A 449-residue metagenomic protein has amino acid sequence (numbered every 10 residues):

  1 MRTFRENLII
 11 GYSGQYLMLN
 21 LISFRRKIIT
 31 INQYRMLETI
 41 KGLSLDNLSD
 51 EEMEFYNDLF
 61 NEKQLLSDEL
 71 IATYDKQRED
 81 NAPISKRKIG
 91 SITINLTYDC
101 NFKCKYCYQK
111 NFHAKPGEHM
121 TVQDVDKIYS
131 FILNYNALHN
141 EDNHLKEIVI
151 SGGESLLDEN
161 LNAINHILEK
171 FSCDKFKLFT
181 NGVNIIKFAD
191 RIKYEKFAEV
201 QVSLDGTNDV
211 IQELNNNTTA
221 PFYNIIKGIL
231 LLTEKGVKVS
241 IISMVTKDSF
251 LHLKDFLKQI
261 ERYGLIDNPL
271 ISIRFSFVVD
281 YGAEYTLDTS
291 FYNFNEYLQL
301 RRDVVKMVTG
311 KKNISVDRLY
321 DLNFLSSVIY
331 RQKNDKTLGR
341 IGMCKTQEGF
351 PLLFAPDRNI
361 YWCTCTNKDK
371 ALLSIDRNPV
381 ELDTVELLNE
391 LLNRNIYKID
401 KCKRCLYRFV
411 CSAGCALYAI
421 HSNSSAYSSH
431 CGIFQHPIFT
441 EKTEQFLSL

Functional and structural regions predicted by a protein language model:
R2-I28, E52-T93, H139-D142: N-terminal [4Fe-4S]-dependent radical SAM core
M36, I40-E51: Short acidic, hydrophobic short linear motifs in intrinsically disordered regions
S85-D124: Canonical Radical SAM [4Fe-4S] cluster-binding loop centered on the CxxxCxxC motif and its immediate flanking residues
V125-S151, D158-G282: Radical SAM/AdoMet-radical enzyme domain recognition
F131-S151, S428-L449: Short Fe-S-cluster ligation motifs
E213-Q347, L353-P356, A371: Radical SAM enzyme [4Fe-4S]-AdoMet core and its adjacent flexible, acidic and glycine-rich loops/tails across
N295-K333, N359-S412: C-terminal accessory region of radical SAM enzymes
I396-T440: Cysteine-cluster motifs in flexible loop/terminal segments that predominantly coordinate metals
